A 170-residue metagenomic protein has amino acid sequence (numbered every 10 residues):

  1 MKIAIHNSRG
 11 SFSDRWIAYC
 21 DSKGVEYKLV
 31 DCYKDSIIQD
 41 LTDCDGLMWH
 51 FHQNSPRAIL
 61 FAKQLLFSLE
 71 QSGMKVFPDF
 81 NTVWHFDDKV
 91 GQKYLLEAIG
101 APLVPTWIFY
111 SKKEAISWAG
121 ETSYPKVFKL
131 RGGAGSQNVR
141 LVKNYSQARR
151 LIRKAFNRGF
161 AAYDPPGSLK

Functional and structural regions predicted by a protein language model:
M1-A4: Extreme N-terminal starter segment of soluble prokaryotic enzymes
N7-Y110, I116: Conserved N-proximal alpha/beta basic substrate-recognition cap immediately N-terminal to, or forming the N-lobe
V83-K170: Active-site nucleotide/adenylate-binding loops and adjacent lid/helix of ATP-dependent enzymes
